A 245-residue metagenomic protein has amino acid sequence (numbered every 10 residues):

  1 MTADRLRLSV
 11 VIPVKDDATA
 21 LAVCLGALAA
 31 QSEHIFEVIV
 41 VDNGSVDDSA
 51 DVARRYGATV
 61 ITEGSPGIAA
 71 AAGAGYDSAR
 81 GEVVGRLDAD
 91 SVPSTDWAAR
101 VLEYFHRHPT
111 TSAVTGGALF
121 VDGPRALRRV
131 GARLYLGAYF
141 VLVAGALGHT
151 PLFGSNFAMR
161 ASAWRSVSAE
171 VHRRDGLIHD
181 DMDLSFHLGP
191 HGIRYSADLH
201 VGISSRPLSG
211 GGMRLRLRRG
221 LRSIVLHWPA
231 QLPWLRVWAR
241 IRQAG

Functional and structural regions predicted by a protein language model:
M1-A27: N-proximal low-complexity "stem/linker" segments adjacent to membrane-targeting elements
G26-I35: Short, acidic, metal-binding catalytic loop of nucleotide-sugar glycosyltransferases
D42-A50, S91: A conserved acidic beta->alpha catalytic loop
E63-A79: Glycine-rich, basic loop-to-helix element that forms the pyrophosphate-binding segment of sugar-nucleotide handling
G81-V92: Short beta-strand-to-loop acidic/aromatic patch adjacent to the donor-nucleotide binding site
D96-L127: Conserved donor NDP-sugar-binding/catalytic core segment of glycosyltransferases
G116-V121, R129-T150: Short, flexible, basic/aromatic active-site loop/helix in glycosyltransferases
D175-L184: Acidic donor-binding loop at a coil-to-helix junction in glycosyltransferase catalytic cores that engages
